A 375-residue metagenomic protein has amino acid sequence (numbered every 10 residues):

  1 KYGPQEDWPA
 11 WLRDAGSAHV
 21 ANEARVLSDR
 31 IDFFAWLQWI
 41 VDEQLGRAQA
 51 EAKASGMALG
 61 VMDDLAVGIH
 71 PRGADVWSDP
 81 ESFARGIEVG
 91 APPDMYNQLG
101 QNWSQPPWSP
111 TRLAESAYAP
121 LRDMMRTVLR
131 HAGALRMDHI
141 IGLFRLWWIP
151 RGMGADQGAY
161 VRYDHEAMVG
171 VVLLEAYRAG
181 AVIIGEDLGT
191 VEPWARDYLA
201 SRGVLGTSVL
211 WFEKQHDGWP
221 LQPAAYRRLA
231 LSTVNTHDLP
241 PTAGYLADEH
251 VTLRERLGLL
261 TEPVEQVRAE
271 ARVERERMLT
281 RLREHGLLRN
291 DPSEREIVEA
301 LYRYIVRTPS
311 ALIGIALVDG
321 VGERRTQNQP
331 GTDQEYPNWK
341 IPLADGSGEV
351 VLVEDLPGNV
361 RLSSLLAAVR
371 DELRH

Functional and structural regions predicted by a protein language model:
K1-G46, G68-G314, V318-D319, R324 (+2 more regions): Alpha-amylase-like alpha-glycosidases and glucanotransferases acting on alpha-linked glucans and related
I40-A54, A58-G60: Active-site pocket-lining segments that scaffold enzyme catalytic pockets across diverse folds
A54-G56, A119, R374-H375: Polar low-complexity intrinsically disordered regions
D64: Ligand-binding beta-strand-loop-alpha-helix segment within the catalytic cores of soluble metabolic enzymes
G322-H375: Structured C-terminal cap/extension of enzyme domains
